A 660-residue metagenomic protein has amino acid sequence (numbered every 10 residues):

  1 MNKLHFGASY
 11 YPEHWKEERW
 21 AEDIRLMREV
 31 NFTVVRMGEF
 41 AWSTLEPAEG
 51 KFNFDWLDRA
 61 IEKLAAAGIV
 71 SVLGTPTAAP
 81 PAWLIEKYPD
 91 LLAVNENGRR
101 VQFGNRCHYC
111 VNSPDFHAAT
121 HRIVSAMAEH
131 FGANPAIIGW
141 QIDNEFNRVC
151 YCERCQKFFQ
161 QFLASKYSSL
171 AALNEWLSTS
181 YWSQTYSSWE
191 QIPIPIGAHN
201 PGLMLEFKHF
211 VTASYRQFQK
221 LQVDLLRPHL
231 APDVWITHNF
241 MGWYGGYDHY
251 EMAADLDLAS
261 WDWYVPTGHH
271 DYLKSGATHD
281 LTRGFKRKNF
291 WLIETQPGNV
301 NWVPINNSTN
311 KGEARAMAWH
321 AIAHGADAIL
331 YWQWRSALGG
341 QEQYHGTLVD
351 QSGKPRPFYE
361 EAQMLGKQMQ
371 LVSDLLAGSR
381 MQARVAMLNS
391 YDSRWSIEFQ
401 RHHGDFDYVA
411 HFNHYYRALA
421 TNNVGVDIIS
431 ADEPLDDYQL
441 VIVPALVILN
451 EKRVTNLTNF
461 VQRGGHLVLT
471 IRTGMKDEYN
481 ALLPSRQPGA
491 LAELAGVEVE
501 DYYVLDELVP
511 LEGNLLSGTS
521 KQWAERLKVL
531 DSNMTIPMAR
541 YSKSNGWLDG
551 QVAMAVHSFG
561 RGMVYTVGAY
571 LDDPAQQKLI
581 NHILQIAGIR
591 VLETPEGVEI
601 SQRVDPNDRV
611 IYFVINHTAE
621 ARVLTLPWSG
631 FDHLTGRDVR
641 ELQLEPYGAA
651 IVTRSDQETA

Functional and structural regions predicted by a protein language model:
N2-L4, N31-T33, A65-S71, A133-I138 (+6 more regions): Short, well-ordered coil/turn segments that N-cap beta-strands
F6-W15, F40-D55, Q102-H121, D143-C150 (+6 more regions): The substrate-binding groove and active-site-proximal loops of carbohydrate-active enzymes, especially glycoside
A8, M27, V35, L64 (+8 more regions): Conserved, mostly hydrophobic/aromatic
H14-E29, A48-A65, A118, R122 (+4 more regions): Aromatic- and glycine-enriched glycan-recognition loops and surfaces that form the carbohydrate-binding subsites
W15-E29, T120-A126, M241-M252, N310-A318: Short, acidic/polar
E22-R28, R36-R100, Q222-L230: Aromatic-lined substrate-binding rim segments of carbohydrate-active enzymes
N97-L258, D262-S275: Polysaccharide-binding and catalytic clefts of secreted carbohydrate-active enzymes
W189-I192, P232, G242, A253 (+1 more regions): Carbohydrate-binding surfaces of carbohydrate-active enzymes
